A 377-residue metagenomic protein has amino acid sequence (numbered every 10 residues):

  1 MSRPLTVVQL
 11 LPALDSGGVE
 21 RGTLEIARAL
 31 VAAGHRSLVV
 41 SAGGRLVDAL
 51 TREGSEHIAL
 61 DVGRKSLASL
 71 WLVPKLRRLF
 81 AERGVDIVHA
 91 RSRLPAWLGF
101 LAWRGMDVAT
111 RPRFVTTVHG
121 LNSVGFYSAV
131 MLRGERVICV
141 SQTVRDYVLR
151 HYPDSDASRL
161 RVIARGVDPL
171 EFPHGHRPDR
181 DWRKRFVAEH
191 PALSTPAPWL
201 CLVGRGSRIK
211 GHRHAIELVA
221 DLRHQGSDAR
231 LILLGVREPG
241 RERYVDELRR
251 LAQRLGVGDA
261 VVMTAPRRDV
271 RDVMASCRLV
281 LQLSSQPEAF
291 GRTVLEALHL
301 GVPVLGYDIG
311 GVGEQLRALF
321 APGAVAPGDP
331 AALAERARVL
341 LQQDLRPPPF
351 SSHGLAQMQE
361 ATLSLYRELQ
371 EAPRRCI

Functional and structural regions predicted by a protein language model:
G17-E25, P198, L202-D221: A conserved mid-protein helix/loop that constitutes part of the nucleotide-sugar donor-binding site
G18, E171-P178, Q342-R374: A charged, aromatic-enriched C-terminal amphipathic alpha-helix characteristic of glycosyltransferases across folds
V39, P303-G306: Short hydrophobic beta-strand element within catalytic cores of glycosyltransferases and related nucleotide-activated
A90-A96, V118: Short His-centered aromatic/hydrophobic patch
R104, V108-Q142, D154: A conserved, positively charged/aromatic
G240-V245, G258-R267, V273: Active-site donor-binding acidic/aromatic loop of nucleotide-activated sugar and phosphosugar transferases involved
A275-A289, V302: Acidic donor-binding loop of glycosyltransferase active sites
A318-A331, V339-Q343: Conserved acidic donor-binding segment of nucleotide-sugar-dependent glycosyltransferases
